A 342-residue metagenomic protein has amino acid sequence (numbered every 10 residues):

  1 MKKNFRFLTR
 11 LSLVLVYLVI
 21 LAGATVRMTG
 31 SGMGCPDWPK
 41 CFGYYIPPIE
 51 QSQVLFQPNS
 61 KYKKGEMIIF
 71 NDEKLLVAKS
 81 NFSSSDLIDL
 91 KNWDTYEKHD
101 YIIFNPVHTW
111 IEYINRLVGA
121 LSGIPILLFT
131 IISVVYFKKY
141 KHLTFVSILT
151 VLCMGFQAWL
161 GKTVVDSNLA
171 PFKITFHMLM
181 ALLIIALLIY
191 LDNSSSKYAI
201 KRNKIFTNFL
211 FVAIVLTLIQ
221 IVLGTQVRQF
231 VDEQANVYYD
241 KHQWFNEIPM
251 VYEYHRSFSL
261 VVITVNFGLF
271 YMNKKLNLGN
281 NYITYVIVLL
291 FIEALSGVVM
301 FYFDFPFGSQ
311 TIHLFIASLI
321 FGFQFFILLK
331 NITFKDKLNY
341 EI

Functional and structural regions predicted by a protein language model:
F7-G32, V215-Q226: N-terminal signal-anchor transmembrane alpha helix
F7-T9, Y140-V151, I205-A213, N277-L289 (+1 more regions): Membrane-interfacial loop-to-transmembrane alpha-helix junctions, especially the N-terminal start
T25-D37, F104, A158-M178, R228-K241 (+1 more regions): Interfacial helix-loop-helix junctions of multi-pass membrane proteins
S60-S122, V251: Individual transmembrane alpha-helix segments
S122-F156, K275-L276: Juxtamembrane interface at the cytosolic side of transmembrane helices
S122-L127, M180-S195, F258-G268, A317-I332: Hydrophobic cores of alpha-helical transmembrane segments in multi-pass inner/ER membrane proteins, independent
Y190-A213, F326-I342: A juxtamembrane structural motif centered on a specific transmembrane helix
Q220-V262, F267-K274: Membrane-interfacial catalytic/cofactor-binding modules of polytopic membrane enzymes
